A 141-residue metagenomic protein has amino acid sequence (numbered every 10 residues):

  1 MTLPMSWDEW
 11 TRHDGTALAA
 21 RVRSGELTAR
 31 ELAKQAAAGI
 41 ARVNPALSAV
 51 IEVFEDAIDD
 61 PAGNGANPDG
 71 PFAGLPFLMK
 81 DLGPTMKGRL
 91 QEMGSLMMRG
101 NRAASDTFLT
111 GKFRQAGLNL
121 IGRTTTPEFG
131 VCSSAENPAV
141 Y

Functional and structural regions predicted by a protein language model:
T2-Y141: Gly/Ser-rich catalytic/binding loops embedded in alpha/beta enzyme cores
